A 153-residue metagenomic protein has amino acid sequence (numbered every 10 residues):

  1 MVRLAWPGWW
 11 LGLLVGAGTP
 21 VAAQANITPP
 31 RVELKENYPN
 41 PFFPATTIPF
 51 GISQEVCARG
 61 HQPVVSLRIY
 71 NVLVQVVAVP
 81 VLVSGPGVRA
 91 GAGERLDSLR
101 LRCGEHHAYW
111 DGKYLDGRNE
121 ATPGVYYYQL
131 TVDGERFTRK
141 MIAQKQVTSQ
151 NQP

Functional and structural regions predicted by a protein language model:
M1-V2, R95: Bulky hydrophobic/aromatic packing residues
V2-P29: Short, compositionally biased serine/threonine- and acidic-rich segments at solvent-exposed termini, linkers, or domain
A23-P153: Short loop/turn motifs at secondary-structure boundaries
